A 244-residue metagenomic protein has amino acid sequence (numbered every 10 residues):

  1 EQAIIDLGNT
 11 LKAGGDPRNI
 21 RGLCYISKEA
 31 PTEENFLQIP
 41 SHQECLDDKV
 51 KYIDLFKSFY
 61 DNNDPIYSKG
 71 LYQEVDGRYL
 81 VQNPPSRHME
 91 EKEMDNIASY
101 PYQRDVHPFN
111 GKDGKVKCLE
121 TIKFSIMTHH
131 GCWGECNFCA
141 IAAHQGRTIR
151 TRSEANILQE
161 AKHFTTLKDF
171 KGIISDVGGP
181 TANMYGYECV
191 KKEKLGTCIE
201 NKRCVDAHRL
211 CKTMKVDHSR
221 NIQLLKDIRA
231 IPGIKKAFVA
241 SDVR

Functional and structural regions predicted by a protein language model:
E1-V75: Glycine-rich beta-alpha loop elements in corrinoid/cobalamin-binding modules across cobalamin-dependent enzymes
Q2-N9, S27-T32, G134, T148 (+1 more regions): Flexible glycine/acidic-rich beta-alpha junction loops that bind and position SAM and/or redox cofactors in anaerobic
L23, I97, C132, C136 (+1 more regions): Conserved, mostly hydrophobic/aromatic
L46, V50-S125: N-terminal [4Fe-4S]-dependent radical SAM core
D113-A140, I173: N-terminal pre-triad scaffold of radical SAM enzymes
F124-N137, T148, E160, F164 (+2 more regions): Cysteine-centered iron-sulfur cluster-binding motifs in ferredoxin-type domains/subunits of redox enzymes
C139-N156: Iron-sulfur (Fe-S) cluster-binding segments and ferredoxin-like electron-carrier domains, especially [2Fe-2S]
H163-R244: Conserved SAM/AdoMet-binding glycine-rich loop
